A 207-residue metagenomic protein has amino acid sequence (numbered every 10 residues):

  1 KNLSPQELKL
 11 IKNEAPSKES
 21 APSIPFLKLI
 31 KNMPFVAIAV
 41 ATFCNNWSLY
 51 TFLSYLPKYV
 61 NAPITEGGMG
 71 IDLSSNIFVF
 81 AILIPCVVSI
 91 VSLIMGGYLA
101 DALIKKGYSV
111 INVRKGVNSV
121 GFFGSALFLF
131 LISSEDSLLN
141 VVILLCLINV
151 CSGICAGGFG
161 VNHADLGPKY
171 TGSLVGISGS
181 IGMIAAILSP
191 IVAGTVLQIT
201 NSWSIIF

Functional and structural regions predicted by a protein language model:
N2-I38, G70-S75: Juxtamembrane intracellular "pre-TM" segments in multi-pass secondary transporters
I30-G97, S152-G160, A164, S189: Extracytoplasmic gate region of multi-pass secondary transporters
A39, V79, L83, S119 (+2 more regions): Conserved glycine-rich helix-kink/hinge and helix-boundary motifs of the Major Facilitator Superfamily
F43, L83, V87, C146 (+1 more regions): Transmembrane alpha-helical cores of Major Facilitator Superfamily
V60-N61, L99-A100, I104, V192-N201: Interfacial helix-cap and linker-helix signal at transmembrane-aqueous boundaries of multi-pass secondary transporters
S75, V113-G116, G194-F207: A membrane-interface helix-boundary motif in multi-pass transporters
L93, G167-T200: A late C-terminal transmembrane helix in Major Facilitator Superfamily
I111-G158: C-terminal transmembrane helical hairpin of 12-TM major facilitator-type secondary transporters
